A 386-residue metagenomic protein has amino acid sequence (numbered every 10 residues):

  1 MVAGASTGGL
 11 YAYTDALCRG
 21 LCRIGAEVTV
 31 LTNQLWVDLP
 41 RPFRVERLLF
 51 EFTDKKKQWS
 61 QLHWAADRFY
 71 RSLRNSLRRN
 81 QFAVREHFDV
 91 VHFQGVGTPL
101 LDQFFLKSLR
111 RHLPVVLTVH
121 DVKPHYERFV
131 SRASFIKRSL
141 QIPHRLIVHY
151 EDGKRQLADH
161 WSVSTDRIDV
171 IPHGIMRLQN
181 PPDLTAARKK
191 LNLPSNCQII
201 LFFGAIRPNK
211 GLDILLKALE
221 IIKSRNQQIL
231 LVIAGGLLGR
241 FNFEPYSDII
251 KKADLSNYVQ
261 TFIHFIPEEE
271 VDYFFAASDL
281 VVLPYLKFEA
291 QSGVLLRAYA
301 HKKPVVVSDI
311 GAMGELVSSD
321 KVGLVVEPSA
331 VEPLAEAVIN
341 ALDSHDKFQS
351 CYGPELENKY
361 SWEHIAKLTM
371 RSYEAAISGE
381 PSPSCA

Functional and structural regions predicted by a protein language model:
A3-G8, A12, R19-L73, N80-F82 (+2 more regions): N-terminal strand-loop element at the rim of the active site of nucleotide-sugar-dependent glycosyltransferases
W36, I175, L230-Y246, H264: Glycosyltransferase donor-sugar binding loop
D152, G174: Carbohydrate-associated surface elements
N180-L193, Y246-S247, S350-C351: A short helix/loop element that forms part of the nucleotide-sugar donor recognition site in Leloir-type
P194-K210, L216-L219, L231-V232: Conserved donor-binding/catalytic core segment of Leloir-type glycosyltransferases
E244-E269: Nucleotide-activated donor-binding/catalytic signature segment of Leloir-type glycosyltransferases, i.e., the conserved
L280-V281, P304-V307: Short hydrophobic beta-strand element within catalytic cores of glycosyltransferases and related nucleotide-activated
S319-D320, L324-V331, I339-D346: Conserved acidic donor-binding segment of nucleotide-sugar-dependent glycosyltransferases
